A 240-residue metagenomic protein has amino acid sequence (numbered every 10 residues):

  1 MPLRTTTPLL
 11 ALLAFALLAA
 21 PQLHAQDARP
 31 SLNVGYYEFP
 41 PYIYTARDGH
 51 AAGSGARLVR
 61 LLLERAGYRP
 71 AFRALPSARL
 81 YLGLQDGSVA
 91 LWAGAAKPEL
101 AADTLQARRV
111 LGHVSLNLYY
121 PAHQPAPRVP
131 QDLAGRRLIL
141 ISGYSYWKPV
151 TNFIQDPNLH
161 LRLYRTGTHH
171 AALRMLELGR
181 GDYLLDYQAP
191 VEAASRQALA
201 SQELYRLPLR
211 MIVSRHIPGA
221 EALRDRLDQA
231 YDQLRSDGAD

Functional and structural regions predicted by a protein language model:
L10-A20: Bacterial N-terminal signal peptides
Q26-E99, D103, R165-T166: Extracytoplasmic small-molecule ligand-binding "clamshell" domains of the periplasmic binding protein/Venus flytrap
P30-T45, P130-Y146: Short loop->beta-strand "edge-of-pocket" segments that line small-molecule binding or catalytic clefts across diverse
Y36-P40, H113-N117, R196-D228: Periplasmic-binding protein-like
G53-R65, Q124-A126, Q131-Y144, V213-D240: Extended ligand-binding regions for polar small-molecule ligands
V59-Y68, R108-R109, A134, Y144-T166 (+1 more regions): Ligand-binding cleft/hinge of the Venus flytrap
R60, F72-L133, Y146, A198-L204: Acidic, polar ligand-binding/catalytic clefts
A78-A90, Q131, T168-L185, A189-P190: Short helices/loops that flank or line small-molecule/ion binding pockets
